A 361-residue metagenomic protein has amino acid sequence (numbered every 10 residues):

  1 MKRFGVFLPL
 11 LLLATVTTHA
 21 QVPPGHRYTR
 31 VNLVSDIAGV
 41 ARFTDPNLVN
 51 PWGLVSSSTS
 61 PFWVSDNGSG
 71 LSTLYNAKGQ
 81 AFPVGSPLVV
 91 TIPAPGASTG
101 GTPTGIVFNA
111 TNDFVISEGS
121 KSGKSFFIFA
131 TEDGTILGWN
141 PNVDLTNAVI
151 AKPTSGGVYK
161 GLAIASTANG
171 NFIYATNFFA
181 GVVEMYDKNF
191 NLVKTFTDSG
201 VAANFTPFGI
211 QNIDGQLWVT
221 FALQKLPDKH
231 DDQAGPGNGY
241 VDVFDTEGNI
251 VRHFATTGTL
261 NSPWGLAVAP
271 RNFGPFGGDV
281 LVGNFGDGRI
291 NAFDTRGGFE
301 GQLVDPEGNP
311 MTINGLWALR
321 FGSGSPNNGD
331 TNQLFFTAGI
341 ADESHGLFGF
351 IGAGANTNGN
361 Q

Functional and structural regions predicted by a protein language model:
M1-K2: N-terminal secretory signal peptides that target proteins for export/translocation
G5-T15: Bacterial N-terminal signal peptides
V16-A20: Sec/Tat signal peptide C-region and signal peptidase I cleavage site
Q21-Q361: Sequence/structural signature of beta-propeller domains
